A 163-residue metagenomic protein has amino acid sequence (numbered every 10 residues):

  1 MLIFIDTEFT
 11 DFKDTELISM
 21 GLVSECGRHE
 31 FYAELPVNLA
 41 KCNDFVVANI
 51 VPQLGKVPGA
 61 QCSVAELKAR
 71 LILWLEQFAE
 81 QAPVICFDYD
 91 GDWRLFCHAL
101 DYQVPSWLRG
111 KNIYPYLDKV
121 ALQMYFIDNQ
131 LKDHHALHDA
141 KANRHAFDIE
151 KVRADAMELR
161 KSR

Functional and structural regions predicted by a protein language model:
I3, F9-F87: Conserved non-catalytic scaffold segment of RNase H-like nuclease domains
E8-D11, G91, A142: Short, glycine/acidic-enriched loop or turn micro-motifs at the edges of active sites
F12-D14, R94, H145: Conserved protein kinase catalytic core
V23-S24, D101-P105, V152: Short, surface-exposed basic-aromatic patches at helix termini and helix-loop junctions that form
Y89, F126-R163: Acidic, Mg2+-coordinating catalytic module of metal-dependent nucleases/exonucleases that use a two-metal-ion mechanism
G91-R109: Substrate-recognition/cap helix-loop segment adjacent to the acidic, metal-dependent catalytic center of Asp-based
L108-N129: Short, flexible loop segments at boundaries between secondary-structure elements
